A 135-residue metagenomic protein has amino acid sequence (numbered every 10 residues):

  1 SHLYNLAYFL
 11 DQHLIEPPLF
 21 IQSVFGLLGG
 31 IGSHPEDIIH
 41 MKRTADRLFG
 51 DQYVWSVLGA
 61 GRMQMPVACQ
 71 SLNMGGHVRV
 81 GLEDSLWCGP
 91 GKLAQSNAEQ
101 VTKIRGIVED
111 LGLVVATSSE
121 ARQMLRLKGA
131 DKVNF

Functional and structural regions predicted by a protein language model:
S1-E83, A94: Catalytic alpha/beta core domains of metabolic enzymes, predominantly
Y4, I39, R43-R47, P66-F135: Structured C-terminal cap/extension of enzyme domains
